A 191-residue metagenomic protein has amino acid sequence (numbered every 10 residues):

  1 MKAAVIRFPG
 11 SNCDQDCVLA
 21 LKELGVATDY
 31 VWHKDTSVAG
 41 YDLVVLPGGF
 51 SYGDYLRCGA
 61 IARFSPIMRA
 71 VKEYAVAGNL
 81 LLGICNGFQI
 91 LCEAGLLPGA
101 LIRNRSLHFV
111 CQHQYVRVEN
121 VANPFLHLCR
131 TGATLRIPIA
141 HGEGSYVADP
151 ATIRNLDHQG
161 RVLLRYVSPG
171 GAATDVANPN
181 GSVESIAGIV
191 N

Functional and structural regions predicted by a protein language model:
M1-G83, L91-P98, I102-V110, R117 (+2 more regions): N-terminal beta1-alpha1 cap of cysteine-dependent amidohydrolase-like domains
R7, V118-N120, I139, Y166: Pocket-edge structural micro-motifs
S51, G87, E143: Catalytic metal-binding/acid-base residues of hydrolase active sites
G95, E119-A122, G142: Short loop segments at secondary-structure junctions
I102-T134: Hydrophobic, well-structured mid-protein blocks that either form specific transmembrane helices
L126-N191: C-terminal and late-domain segments of enzyme folds
